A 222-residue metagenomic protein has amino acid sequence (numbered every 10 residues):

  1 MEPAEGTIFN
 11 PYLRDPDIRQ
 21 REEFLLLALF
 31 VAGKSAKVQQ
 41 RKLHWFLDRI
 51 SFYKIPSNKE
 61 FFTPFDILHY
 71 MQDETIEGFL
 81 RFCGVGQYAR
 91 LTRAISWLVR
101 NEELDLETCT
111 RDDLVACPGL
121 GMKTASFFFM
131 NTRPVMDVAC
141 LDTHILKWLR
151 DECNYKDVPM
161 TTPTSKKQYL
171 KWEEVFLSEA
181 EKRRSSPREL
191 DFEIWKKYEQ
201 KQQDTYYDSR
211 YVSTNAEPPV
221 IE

Functional and structural regions predicted by a protein language model:
M1-R19, A89-V99, E107-C109, M122-E222: C-terminal accessory module of base-excision DNA glycosylases/AP lyases that mediates lesion recognition and DNA
I8-D15, F24-A32, S51-N58, N101-P118 (+1 more regions): Extended, structured, electrostatic nucleic-acid-contact surfaces
D17-R21, K34-V38, I55, D137-C140: Short, contiguous, pocket-lining structural segments that sit at or immediately flank catalytic/ligand-binding sites
L26-V31, L43-L47, T92-R100, I194: Short, amphipathic alpha-helical segments that act as regulatory/interfacial helices in nucleotide-processing proteins
A28-R41, G86: A short secondary-structure junction motif
G33-V38, I50-K54, E103, C153 (+1 more regions): Short alpha-helix boundary/capping elements
A36-H44, D105-T108, V138: Short, solvent-exposed secondary-structure capping/transition elements
D48-P118: Alpha-helical ds-nucleic-acid-binding substructure associated with the helix-hairpin-helix region of base-excision DNA
